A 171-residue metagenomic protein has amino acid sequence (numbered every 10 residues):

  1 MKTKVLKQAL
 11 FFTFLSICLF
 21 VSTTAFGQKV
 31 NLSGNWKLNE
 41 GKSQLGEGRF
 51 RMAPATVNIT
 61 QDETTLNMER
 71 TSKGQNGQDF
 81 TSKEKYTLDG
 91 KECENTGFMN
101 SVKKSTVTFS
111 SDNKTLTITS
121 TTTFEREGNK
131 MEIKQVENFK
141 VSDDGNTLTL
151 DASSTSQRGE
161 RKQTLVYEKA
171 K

Functional and structural regions predicted by a protein language model:
M1-K7: N-terminal secretory signal peptides that target proteins for export/translocation
V5, F20-V21, K103: Generic signature of intrinsically disordered, low-complexity, basic-rich segments and short cationic peptides
L6, I17, F26-G27: Intrinsically disordered, low-complexity regions enriched for glutamine and histidine
K7-Q8, W36: Short helix-onset patch at the extreme N-terminus, typifying the N->h transition of secretory signal peptides
Q8-F11, G74: General helical structural elements
F11-S22: Bacterial N-terminal signal peptides
F26-K171: Hydrophobic small-molecule pocket/channel-lining residues, especially in calycin-type beta-barrels
